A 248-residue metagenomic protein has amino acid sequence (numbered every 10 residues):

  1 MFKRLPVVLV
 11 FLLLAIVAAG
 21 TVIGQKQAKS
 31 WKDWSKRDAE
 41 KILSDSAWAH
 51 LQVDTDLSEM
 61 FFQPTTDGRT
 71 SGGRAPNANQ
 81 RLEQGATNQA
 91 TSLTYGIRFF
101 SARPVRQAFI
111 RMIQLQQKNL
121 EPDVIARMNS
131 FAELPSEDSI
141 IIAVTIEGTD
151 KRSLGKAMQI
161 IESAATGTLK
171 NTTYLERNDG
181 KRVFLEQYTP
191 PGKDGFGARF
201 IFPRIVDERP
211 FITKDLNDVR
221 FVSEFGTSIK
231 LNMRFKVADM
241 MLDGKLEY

Functional and structural regions predicted by a protein language model:
M1-R4: N-terminal secretory signal peptides that target proteins for export/translocation
V8-A18: Bacterial N-terminal signal peptides
V22-Y248: PEST-like low-complexity, intrinsically disordered acidic/proline/serine-rich tracts that flank trafficking/processing
